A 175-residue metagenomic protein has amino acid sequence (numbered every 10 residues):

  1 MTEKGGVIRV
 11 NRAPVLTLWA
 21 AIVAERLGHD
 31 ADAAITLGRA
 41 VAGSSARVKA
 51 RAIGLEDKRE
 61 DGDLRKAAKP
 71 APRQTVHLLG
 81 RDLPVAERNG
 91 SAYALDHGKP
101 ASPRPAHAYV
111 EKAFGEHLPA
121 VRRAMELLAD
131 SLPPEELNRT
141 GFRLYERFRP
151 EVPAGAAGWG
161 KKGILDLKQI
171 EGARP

Functional and structural regions predicted by a protein language model:
M1-P175: Solvent-exposed interaction surfaces and binding hotspots enriched for charged
